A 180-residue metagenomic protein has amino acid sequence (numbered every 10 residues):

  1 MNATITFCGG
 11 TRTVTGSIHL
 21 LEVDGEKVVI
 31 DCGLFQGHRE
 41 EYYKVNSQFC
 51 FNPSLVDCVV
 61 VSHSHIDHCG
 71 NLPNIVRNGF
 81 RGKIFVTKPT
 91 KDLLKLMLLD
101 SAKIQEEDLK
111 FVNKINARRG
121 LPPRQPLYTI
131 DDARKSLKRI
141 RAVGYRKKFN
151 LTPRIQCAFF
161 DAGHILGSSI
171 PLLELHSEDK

Functional and structural regions predicted by a protein language model:
M1-S54, K135-K180: Core dinuclear metal-dependent hydrolase active-site scaffold
T11-T13, V23-G82, V86-K138: Pre-active-site segment of Zn-dependent metallo-hydrolases
